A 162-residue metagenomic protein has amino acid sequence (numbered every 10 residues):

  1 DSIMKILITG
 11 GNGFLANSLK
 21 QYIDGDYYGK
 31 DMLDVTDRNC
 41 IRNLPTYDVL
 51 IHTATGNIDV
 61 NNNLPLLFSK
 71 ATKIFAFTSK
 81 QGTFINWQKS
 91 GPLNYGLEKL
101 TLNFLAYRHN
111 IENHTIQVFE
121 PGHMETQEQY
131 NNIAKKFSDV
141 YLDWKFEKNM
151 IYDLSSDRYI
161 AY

Functional and structural regions predicted by a protein language model:
I6-I23: N-terminal Rossmann NAD(P)H-binding glycine-rich loop of SDR-like oxidoreductase domains
L33-V49: Conserved Rossmann-fold cofactor-binding substructure of NAD(P)-dependent oxidoreductases
Y47-F75: NAD(P)-cofactor binding segment of oxidoreductase domains
P65-N94, Q117: Conserved Rossmann-fold NAD(P)-dependent oxidoreductase catalytic core, especially the SDR/UDP-sugar
T83-I85, H114-F137: Flexible, glycine-rich beta-alpha linker
K89-E98, Y130-A134: The catalytic Tyr-centered alpha-helix of NAD(P)H-dependent dehydrogenases
P92-I116: Active-site Tyr-X1-5-Lys
N132-Y162: Alpha-helical substrate-binding/gating segment
